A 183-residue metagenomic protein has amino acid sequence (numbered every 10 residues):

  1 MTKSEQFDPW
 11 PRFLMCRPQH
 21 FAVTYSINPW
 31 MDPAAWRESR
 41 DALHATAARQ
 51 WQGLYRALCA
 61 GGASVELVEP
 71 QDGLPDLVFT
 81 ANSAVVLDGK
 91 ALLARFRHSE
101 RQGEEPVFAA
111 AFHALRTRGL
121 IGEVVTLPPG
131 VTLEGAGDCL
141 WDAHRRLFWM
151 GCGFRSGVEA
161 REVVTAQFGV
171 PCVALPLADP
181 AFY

Functional and structural regions predicted by a protein language model:
M1-Y183: The feature marks the mature, well-folded catalytic cores of soluble enzymes
